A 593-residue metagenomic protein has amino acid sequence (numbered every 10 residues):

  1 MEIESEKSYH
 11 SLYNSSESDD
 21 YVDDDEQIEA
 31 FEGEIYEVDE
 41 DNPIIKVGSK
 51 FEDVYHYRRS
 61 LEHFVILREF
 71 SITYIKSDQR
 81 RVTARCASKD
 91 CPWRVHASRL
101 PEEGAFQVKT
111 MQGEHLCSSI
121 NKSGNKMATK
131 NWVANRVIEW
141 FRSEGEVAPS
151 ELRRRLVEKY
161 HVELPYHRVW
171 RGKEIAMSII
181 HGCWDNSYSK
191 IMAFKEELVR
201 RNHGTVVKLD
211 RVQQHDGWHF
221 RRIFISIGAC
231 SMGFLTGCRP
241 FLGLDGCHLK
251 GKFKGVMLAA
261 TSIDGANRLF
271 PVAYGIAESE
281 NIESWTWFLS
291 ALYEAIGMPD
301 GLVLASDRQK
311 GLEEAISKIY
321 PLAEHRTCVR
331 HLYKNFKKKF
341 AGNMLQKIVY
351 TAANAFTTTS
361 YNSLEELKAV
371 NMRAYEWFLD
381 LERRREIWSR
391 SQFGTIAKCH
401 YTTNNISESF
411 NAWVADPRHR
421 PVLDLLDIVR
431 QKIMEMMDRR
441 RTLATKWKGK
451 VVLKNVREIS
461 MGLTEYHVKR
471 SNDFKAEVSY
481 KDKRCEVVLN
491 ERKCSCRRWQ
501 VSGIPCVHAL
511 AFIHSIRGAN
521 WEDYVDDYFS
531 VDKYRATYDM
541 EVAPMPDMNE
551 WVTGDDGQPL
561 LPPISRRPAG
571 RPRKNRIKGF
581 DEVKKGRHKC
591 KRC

Functional and structural regions predicted by a protein language model:
H10-Y21, E29-I35, K46, Y55-R85 (+6 more regions): Hydrophobic, aromatic-enriched, well-ordered structural segments
E32-D39, G104-E146, P572-V583: Basic, short loop/linker segments at the boundary and entry of helix-turn-helix/winged-helix-like folds
R58, E62-N125: Chromatin/DNA interaction domains in eukaryotic nuclear regulators
C86, C590-C593: Short cysteine-rich clusters marking metal-coordination/redox-active sites
P92-S98, E196-P271, E278-I282, E314 (+1 more regions): An active-site-proximal beta-strand-loop segment
N121-N135, E144, K252-F253, Y274-G297: Active-site beta-loop-alpha junctions of metal-dependent nucleic acid enzymes, especially the RNase H-like/DDE
S150-H161: DNA-recognition alpha helix
L164-A176: Major-groove recognition helix of helix-turn-helix-like DNA-binding domains
